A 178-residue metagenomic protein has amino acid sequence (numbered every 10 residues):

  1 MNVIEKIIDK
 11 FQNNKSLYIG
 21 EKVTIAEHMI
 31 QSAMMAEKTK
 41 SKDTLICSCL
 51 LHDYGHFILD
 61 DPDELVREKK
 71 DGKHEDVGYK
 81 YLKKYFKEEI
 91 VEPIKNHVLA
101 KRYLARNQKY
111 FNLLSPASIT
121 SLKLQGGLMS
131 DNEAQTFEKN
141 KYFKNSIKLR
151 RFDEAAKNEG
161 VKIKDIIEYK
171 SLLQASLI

Functional and structural regions predicted by a protein language model:
M1-I8: Extended, non-globular alpha-helical segments
I8-E27, G55-L59, L65: Active-site flanking loop/helix segments enriched in acidic
S16, Q108-K109, E154: Short capping/connector residues at structural and topological boundaries
T24, F137-K141, V161: Short amphipathic alpha-helical interaction segments
E27-H28, K73: Alpha-helix N-cap/N′ positions at the starts of helices
M35-L149: Divalent metal-dependent catalytic cores for phosphoryl transfer on phosphate-bearing substrates
R151-I178: Charged phosphate-binding loop/patch that engages nucleotide di/tri-phosphates or the phosphate backbone of nucleic
